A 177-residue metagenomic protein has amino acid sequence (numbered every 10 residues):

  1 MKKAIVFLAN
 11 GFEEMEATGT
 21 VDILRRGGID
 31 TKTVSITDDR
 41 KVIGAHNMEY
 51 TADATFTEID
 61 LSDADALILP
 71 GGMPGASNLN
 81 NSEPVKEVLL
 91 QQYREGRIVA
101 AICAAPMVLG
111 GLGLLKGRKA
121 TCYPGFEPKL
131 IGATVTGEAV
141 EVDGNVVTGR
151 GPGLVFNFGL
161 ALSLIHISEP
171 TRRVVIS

Functional and structural regions predicted by a protein language model:
M1-I5: Extreme N-terminal starter segment of soluble prokaryotic enzymes
F12-E16, K41: Short N-terminal binding/cap micro-motifs at the start of the first secondary-structure element
T20-I29: A short, Lys/Arg-enriched amphipathic alpha-helix followed by its capping loop at the start of a domain
T31-G96: Flexible gly/pro-rich beta->alpha loop and the following alpha-helix that scaffold active-site loops
L67-G71, V88-L115, A120: Catalytic nucleophile loop
L115-V140: A conserved active-site-flanking secondary-structure segment within enzyme catalytic domains
T148-L164, S168: Conserved anion/nucleotide-ligand pocket segment
I165-E169, R173-S177: Single conserved hydrophobic/aromatic residue that forms the stacking wall/gate of nucleotide- or nucleobase-binding
